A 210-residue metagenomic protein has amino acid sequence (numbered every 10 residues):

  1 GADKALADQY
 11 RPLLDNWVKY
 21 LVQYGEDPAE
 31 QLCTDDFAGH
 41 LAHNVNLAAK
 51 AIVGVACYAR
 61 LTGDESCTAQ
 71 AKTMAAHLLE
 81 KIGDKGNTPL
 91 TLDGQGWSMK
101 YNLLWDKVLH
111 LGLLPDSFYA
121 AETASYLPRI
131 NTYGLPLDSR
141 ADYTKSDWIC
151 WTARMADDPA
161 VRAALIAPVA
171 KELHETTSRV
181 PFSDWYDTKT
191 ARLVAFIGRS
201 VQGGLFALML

Functional and structural regions predicted by a protein language model:
G1: Short acidic, glycine-rich surface-loop motifs adjacent to enzyme active sites
K4, L41, S139, F196: Short, charged/polar micro-motifs that form catalytic or ligand-binding hotspots
K4-P12: Membrane helical hairpin/interfacial module
D15-I82, T91-L111: The feature captures the catalytic groove of carbohydrate-active enzymes
N44-A49, A75-A167, K171, E175 (+3 more regions): Extended ligand-binding clefts on enzyme/binding-domain cores
T176, Y186, T190-V201, L208-L210: Extended, compositionally biased alpha-helical segments that mediate assembly or anchoring
